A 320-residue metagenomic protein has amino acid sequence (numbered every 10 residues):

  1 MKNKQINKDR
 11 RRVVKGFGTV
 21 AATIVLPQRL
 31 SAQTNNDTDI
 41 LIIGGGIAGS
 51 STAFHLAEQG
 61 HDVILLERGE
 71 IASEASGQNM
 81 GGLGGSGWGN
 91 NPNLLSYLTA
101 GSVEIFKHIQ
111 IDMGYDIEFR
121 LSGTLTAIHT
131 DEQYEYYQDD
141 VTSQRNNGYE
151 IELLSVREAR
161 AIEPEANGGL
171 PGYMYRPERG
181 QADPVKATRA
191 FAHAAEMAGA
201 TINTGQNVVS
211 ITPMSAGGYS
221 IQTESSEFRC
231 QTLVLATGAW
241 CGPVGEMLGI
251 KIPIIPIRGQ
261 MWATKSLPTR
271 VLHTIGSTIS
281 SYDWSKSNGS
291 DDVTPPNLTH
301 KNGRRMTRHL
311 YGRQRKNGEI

Functional and structural regions predicted by a protein language model:
K2-V20: N-terminal secretory signal peptides and thylakoid transit peptides that target proteins across membranes
V25-D37: A short, basic/flexible loop-to-alpha-helix module at the beginning of a structural domain
I40-I64: N-terminal Rossmann-like FAD-binding beta1-loop-alpha1 element of flavoenzymes
A48, I71, W240: Conserved Rossmann-like nucleotide-cofactor binding loop
S51, N93, I211-I320: Flavin-dependent oxidoreductases
E58-G77: Glycine-rich FAD pyrophosphate-binding loop
G81-I162, H309: Dinucleotide-binding Rossmann-like beta1-alpha1 core, especially the glycine-rich loop that anchors the ADP
E178-E224, Q231: Helical element adjacent to the flavin cofactor pocket in flavoenzyme catalytic cores
